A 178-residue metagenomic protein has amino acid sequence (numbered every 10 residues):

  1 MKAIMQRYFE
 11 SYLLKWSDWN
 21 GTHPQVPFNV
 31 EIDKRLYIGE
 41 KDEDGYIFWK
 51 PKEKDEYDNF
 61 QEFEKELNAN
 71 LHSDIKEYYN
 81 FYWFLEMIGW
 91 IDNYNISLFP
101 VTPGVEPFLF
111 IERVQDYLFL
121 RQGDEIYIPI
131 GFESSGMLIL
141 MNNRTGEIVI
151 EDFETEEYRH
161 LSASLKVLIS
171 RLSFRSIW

Functional and structural regions predicted by a protein language model:
M1-M137: A surface-exposed partner-binding patch
Y127, T145-E147: A generic structural signal for beta-strand entry/edge sites
M137-I139, E147-W178: A recognition module on extended beta-rich or small alphabeta surfaces enriched in W/G with H and D/E
